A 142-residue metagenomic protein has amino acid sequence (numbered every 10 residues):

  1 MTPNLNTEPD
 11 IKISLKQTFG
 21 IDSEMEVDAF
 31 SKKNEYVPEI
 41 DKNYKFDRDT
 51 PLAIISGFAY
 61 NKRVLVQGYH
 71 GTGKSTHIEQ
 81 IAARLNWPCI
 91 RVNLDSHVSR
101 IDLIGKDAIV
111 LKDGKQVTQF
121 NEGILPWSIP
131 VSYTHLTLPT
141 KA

Functional and structural regions predicted by a protein language model:
T2-L136: AAA+ P-loop NTPase catalytic core and its hallmark functional loops
T137-A142: A short, hydrophobic C-terminal helix/tail in secreted or cell-surface proteins
